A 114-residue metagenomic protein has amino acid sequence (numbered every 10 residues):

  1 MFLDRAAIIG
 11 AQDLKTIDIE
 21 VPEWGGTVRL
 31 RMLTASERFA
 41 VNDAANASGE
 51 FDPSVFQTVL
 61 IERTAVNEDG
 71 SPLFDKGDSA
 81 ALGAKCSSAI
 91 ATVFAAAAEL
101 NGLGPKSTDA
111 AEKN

Functional and structural regions predicted by a protein language model:
M1-L14: Extended acidic low-complexity intrinsically disordered regions
L14, E23-N114: Short, surface-exposed, charged amphipathic helix/loop patches that serve as local interaction elements
